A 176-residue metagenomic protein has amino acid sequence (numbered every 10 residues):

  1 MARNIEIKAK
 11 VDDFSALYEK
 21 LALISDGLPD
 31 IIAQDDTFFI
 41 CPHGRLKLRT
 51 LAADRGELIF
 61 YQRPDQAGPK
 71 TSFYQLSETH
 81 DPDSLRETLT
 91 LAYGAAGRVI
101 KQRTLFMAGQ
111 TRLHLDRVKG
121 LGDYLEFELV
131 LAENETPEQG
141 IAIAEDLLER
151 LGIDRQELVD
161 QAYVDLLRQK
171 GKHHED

Functional and structural regions predicted by a protein language model:
M1-Q110, L151-D176: N-terminal strand-loop-strand beta-hairpin
A2, S15-K20, G122-L125, A142-D146: Glyoxalase I/VOC metalloenzyme domain signal
F14-L17, N134-E138: Short acidic, Gly/Pro-enriched loop/turn segments at secondary-structure junctions
G68-F73, L125-E126, T136-E138: A short, polar/proline- and glycine-enriched secondary-structure boundary/capping micro-motif
G97-E133: Conserved, surface-exposed functional patches that form binding/active-site neighborhoods
T136-V159: Mixed-charge, glycine-accented linear interaction segment located at domain edges/termini
